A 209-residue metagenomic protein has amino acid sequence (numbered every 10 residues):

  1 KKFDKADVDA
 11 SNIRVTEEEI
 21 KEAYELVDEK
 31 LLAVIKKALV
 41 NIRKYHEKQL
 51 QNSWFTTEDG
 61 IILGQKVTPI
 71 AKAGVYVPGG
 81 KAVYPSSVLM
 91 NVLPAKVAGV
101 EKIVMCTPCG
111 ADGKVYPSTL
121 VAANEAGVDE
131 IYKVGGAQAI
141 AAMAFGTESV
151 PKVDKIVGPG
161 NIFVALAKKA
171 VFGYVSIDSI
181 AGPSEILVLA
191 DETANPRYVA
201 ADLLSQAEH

Functional and structural regions predicted by a protein language model:
K1-A71: N-terminal Rossmann-like NAD(P)+-binding subdomain of aldehyde/semialdehyde dehydrogenases
V15, K30-A33, K37, T68 (+9 more regions): Conserved active-site and cofactor/substrate-binding residues in soluble primary-metabolism enzymes
V40-R43, E47, L89, L93 (+2 more regions): A broadly conserved amphipathic alpha-helix scaffold signal in soluble, globular proteins
T56-V121: Conserved small-residue-rich beta-alpha loop and adjacent elements that most often cradle the phosphate/pyrophosphate
Y116-G127, A144: N-terminal small/polar loop signature for handling phosphorylated ligands or for N-terminal nucleophile
G127-H209: Conserved NAD(P)+-binding/catalytic subdomain of aldehyde/semialdehyde dehydrogenases
